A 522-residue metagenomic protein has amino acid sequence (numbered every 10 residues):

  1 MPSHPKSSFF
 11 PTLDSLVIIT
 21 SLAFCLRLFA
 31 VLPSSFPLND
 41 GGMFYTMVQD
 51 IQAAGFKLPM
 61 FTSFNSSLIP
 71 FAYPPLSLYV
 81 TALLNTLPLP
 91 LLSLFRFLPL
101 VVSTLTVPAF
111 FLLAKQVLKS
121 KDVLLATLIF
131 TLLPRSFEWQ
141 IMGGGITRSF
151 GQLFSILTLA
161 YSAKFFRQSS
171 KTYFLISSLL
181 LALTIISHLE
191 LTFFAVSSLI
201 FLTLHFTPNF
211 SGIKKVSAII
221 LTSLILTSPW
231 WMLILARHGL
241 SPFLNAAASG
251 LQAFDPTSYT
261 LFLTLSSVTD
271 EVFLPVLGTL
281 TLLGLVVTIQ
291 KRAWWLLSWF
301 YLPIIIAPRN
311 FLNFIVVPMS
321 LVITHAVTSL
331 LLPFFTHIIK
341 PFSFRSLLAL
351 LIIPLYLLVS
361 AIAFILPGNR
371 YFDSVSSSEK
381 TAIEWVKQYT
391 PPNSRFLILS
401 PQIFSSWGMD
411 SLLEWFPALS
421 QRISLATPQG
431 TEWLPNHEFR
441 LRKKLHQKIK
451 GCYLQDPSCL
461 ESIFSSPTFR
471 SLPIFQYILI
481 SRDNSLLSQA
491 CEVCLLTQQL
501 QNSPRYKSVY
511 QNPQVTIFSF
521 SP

Functional and structural regions predicted by a protein language model:
M1-F29, L347-I353: Start-transfer (signal-anchor) and selected internal transmembrane alpha helices of multi-pass inner/ER membrane
P5-T12, F206-S217, V268-Y301, A307 (+1 more regions): Membrane-interface helix-loop-helix junctions at transmembrane boundaries of multi-pass membrane enzymes, predominantly
L16, T20-I156, L189, F193 (+3 more regions): Active-site lumenal/periplasmic loops and adjacent helix-entry segments of GT-C-fold, multi-pass membrane
D40, L179-V286: Transmembrane catalytic cores of multi-pass membrane glycosyltransferases and polysaccharide-assembly enzymes
L100, I306-I338, L351: Hydrophobic/aromatic-rich transmembrane helices and adjacent perimembrane loops
S103-P108, S170, Q290-R292, I352-P522: Extracytoplasmic
S155-I176, L283-I289: Membrane-interface transmembrane helices that cradle and orient dolichyl/undecaprenyl
I220-L224, V327-F364: Signature aromatic-anchored transmembrane alpha helix within multi-pass, membrane-resident enzymes that catalyze glycan
